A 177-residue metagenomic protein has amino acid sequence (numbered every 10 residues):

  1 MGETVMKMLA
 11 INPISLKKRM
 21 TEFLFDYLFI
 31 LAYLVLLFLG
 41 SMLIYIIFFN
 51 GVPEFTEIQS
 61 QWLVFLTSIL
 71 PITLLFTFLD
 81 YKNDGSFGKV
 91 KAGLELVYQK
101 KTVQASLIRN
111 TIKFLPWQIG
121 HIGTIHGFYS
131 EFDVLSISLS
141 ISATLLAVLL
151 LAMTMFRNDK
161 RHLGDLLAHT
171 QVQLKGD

Functional and structural regions predicted by a protein language model:
M1-D177: Membrane-interfacial and juxtamembrane segments of integral membrane proteins
